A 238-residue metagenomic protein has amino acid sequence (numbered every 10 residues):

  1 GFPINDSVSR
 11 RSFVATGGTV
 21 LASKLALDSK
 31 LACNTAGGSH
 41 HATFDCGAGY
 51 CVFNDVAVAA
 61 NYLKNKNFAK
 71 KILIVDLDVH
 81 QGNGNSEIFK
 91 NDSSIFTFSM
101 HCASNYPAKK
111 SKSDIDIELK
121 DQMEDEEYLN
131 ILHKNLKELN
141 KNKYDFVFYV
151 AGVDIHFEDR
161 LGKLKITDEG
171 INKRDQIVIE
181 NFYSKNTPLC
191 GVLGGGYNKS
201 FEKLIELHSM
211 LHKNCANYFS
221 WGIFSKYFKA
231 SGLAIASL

Functional and structural regions predicted by a protein language model:
G1-L238: A general "terminal functional-core" signal
